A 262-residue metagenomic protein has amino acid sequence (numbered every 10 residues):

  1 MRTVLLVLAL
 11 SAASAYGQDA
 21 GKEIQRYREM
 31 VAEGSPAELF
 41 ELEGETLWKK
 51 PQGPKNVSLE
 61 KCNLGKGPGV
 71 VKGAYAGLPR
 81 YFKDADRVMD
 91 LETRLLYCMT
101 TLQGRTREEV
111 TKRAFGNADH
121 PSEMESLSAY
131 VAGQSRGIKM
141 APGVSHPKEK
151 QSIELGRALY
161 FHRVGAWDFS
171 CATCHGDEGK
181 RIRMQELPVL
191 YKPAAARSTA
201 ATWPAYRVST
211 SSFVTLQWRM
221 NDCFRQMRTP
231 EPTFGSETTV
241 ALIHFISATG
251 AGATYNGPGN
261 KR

Functional and structural regions predicted by a protein language model:
M1-V7: Sec-dependent signal peptide recognition, specifically the positively charged N-region followed immediately by
L8-G17: Hydrophobic h-region of N-terminal signal peptides that target proteins for export in Gram-negative bacteria
Q18-L39, K49-S126, R136-G137, H162-R262: Electron-transfer interface patches adjacent to heme c in soluble/periplasmic c-type cytochromes and di-/multiheme
L39-F40, Q151: An amphipathic alpha-helix/helix-turn recognition signal
L127-V131, G143-V144: Hydrophobic, well-structured mid-protein blocks that either form specific transmembrane helices
I138-L155: Solvent-exposed, charged amphipathic helical/linker segments at domain boundaries
L159: Secondary-shell segments that build the walls of catalytic and ion/ligand-binding clefts
